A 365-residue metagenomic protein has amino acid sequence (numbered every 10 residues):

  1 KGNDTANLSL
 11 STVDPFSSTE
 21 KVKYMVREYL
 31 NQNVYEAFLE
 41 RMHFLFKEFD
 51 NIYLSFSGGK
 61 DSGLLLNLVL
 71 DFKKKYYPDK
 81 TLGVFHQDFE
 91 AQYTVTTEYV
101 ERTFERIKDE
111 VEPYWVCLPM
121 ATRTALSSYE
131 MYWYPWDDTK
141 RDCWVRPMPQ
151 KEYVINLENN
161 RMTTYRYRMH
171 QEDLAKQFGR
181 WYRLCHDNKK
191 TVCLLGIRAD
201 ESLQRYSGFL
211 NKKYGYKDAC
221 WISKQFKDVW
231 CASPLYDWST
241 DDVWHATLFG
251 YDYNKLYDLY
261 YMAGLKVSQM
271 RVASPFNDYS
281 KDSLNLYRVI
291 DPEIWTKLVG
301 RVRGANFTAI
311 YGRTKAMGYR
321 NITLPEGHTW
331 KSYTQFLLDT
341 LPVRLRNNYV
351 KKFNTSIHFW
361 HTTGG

Functional and structural regions predicted by a protein language model:
K1-Y53, S62-G365: Nucleotide-activated chemistry modules centered on ATP-dependent adenylation/adenylyltransferase
F56: The Walker A (P-loop) glycine that initiates the GxxxxGKT/S ATP-binding motif of P-loop NTPases
G59: Conserved functional acidic sites
